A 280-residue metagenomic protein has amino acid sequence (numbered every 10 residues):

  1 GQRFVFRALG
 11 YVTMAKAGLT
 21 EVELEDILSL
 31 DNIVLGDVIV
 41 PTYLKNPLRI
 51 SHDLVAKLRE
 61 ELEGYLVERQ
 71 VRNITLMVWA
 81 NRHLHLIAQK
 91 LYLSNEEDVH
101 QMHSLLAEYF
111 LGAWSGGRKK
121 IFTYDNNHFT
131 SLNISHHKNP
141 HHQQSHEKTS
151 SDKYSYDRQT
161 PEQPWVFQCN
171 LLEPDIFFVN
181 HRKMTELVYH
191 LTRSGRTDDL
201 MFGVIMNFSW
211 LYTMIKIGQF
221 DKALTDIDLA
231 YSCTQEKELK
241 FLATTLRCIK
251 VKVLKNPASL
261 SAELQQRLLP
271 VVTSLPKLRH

Functional and structural regions predicted by a protein language model:
F4-Y11: Short alpha-helical "packing" element that flanks the helix-turn-helix/winged-helix DNA-binding module
V12-A17: Short helix-capping/hinge SLiMs at alpha-helix to coil transitions
T20-L28, L264: A short acidic, leucine-rich amphipathic alpha-helix
T20-V22, G36-D37, A88-Q89, L200-G203 (+1 more regions): Intrinsically disordered, low-complexity regions enriched in proline, serine, glycine and charged residues
V22, R69-L86, V204-K222: Accessory beta->alpha helical hairpin/"wing" motif in late/C-terminal subdomains of nucleic-acid enzymes
D31-K148, D152-S155, Q163-I176: C-terminal leucine-rich, beta-strand-based interaction scaffolds used for sensing/assembly
G112-H280: Extended acidic/polar alpha-helical scaffold segments
